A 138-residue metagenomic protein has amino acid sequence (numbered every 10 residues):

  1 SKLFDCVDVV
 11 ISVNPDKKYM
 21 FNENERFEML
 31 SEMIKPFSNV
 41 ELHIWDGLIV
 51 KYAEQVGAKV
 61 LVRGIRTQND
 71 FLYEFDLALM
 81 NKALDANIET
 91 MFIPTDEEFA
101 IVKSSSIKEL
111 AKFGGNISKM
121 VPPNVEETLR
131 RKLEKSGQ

Functional and structural regions predicted by a protein language model:
S1-Q138: Nucleotidyltransferase catalytic core that binds NTPs
